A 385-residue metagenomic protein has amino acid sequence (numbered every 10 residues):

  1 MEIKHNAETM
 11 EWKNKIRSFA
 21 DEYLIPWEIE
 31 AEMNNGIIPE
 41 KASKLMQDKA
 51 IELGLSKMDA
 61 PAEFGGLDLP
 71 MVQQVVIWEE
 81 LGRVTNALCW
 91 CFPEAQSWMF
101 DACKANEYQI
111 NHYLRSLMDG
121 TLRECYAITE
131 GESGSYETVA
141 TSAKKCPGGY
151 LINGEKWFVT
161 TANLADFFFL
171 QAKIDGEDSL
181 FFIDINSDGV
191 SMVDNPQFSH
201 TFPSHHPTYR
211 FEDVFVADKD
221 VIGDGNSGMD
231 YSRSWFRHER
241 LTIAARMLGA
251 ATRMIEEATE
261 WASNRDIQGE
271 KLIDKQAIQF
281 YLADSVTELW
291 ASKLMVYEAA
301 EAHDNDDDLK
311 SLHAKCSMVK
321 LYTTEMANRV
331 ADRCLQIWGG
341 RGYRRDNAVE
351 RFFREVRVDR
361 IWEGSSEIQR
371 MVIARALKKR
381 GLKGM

Functional and structural regions predicted by a protein language model:
M1-V84, L88-C89, A105-Q109, S116-T121 (+3 more regions): Alpha-helical interface subdomain recognition
G54, I77-G82, I174-D175, I183-D188 (+1 more regions): Short Ser/Thr-interspersed hydrophobic loop/turn segments at strand-loop and sheet-helix junctions that line or gate
L69-P70, S135-E137, T161-A165, F202-S204: Short glycine/proline-enriched turns and hinge-like loops at secondary-structure junctions
G120-I128: A short, Trp-centered hydrophobic/proline-enriched beta-strand micro-motif
V139-A140, N186-A217: Flexible, small-/acidic-enriched active-site or ligand-binding loops
A140, N153-V193: A short core secondary-structure module
W157-N163, T201, V358-S365: Glycine-rich phosphate/pyrophosphate-binding beta-alpha loops
Y209-S234: A short, charged helix-loop
